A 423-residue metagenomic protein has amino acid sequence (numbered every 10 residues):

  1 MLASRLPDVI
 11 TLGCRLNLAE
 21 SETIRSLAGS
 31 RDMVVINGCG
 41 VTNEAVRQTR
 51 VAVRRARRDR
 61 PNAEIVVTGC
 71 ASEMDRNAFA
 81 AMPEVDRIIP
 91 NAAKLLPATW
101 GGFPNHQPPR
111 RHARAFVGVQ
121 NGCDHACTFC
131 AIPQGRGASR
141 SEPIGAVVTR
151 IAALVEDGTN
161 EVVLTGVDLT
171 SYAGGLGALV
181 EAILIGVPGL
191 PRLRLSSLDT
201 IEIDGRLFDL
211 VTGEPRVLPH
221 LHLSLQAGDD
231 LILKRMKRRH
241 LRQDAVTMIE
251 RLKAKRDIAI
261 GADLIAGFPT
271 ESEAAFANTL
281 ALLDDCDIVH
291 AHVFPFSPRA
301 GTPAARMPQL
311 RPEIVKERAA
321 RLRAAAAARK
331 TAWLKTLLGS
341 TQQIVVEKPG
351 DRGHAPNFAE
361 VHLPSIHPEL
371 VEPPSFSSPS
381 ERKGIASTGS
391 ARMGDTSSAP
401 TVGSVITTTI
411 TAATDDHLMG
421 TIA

Functional and structural regions predicted by a protein language model:
M1-L96: Cofactor-cradling patches in redox/metallo enzymes
I65-G69, M74-D75, E156-A274: Conserved SAM/AdoMet-binding glycine-rich loop
G101-H112: Flexible, low-complexity linker/hinge segments
H112-G145: Canonical Radical SAM [4Fe-4S] cluster-binding loop centered on the CxxxCxxC motif and its immediate flanking residues
R136-V163: Conserved alpha-helical substructure of the radical SAM core
V147, L164, L195, L223 (+5 more regions): Conserved, mostly hydrophobic/aromatic
P219, K234-E347, D351: A structural motif corresponding to the C-terminal lobe/cap of the Radical SAM core domain
P298, A305-L370, I385-G389, S397-A423: Terminal RNA-binding accessory module
